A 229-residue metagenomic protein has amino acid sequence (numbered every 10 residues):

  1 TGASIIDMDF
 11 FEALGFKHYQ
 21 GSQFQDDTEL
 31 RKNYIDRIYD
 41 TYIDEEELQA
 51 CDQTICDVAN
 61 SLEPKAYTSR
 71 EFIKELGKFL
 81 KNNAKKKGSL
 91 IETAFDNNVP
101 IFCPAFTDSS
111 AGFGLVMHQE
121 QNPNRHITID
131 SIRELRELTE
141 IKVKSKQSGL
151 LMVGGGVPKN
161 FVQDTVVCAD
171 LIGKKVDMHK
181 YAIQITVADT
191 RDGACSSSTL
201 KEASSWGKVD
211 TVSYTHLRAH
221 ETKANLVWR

Functional and structural regions predicted by a protein language model:
T1-E47: A generic, well-ordered mixed alpha/beta core segment in the N-terminal half of proteins
S4-M8, S109-S110, D189-D192: Short gly/pro/ser/thr-enriched loop/turn and capping motifs at secondary-structure boundaries
D9-G15, G112-M117, V162-T165, A194-S197: Short acidic, glycine/serine/threonine-rich loops at helix termini
E12-Q23, Q119, V166-K175, E202: A glycine- and small-aliphatic-rich helix-loop capping segment at beta-alpha/alpha-beta transitions that lines
E29-A111: Ligand-binding beta-strand-loop-alpha-helix segment within the catalytic cores of soluble metabolic enzymes
F102-F106, P123-C195: Glycine-rich anion-binding loop/nest that anchors nucleotide
T215-T222: Conserved small/polar residues in nucleotide/adenosyl-binding loops
V227-W228: Hydrophobic alpha-helical segments, chiefly the membrane-spanning helices and signal/signal-anchor peptides
